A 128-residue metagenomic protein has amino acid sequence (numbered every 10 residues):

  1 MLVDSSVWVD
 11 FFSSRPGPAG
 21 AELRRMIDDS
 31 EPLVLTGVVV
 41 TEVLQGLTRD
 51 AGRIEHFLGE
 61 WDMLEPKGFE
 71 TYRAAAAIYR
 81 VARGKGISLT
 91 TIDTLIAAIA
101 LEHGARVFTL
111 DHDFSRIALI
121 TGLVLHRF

Functional and structural regions predicted by a protein language model:
M1-L35, L44-H56: Short, well-structured N-terminal submotif of metal-dependent ribonuclease cores
S5, G37, I92-T94: Conserved glycosyltransferase catalytic-site signature
G20, V40, A51-I54, Y72-A75 (+1 more regions): A general structural signal for well-ordered alpha-helical segments in protein cores
F57-D62: Active-site-proximal, substrate-binding regions of enzyme catalytic domains and RNA-binding/basic surfaces
L64-L110: Active-site neighborhoods of divalent-metal-dependent phosphate/nucleic-acid chemistry enzymes
S115-I120: Short loop/helix-cap segments at secondary-structure boundaries that form the rim of catalytic
G122-F128: Short beta-strand->loop
